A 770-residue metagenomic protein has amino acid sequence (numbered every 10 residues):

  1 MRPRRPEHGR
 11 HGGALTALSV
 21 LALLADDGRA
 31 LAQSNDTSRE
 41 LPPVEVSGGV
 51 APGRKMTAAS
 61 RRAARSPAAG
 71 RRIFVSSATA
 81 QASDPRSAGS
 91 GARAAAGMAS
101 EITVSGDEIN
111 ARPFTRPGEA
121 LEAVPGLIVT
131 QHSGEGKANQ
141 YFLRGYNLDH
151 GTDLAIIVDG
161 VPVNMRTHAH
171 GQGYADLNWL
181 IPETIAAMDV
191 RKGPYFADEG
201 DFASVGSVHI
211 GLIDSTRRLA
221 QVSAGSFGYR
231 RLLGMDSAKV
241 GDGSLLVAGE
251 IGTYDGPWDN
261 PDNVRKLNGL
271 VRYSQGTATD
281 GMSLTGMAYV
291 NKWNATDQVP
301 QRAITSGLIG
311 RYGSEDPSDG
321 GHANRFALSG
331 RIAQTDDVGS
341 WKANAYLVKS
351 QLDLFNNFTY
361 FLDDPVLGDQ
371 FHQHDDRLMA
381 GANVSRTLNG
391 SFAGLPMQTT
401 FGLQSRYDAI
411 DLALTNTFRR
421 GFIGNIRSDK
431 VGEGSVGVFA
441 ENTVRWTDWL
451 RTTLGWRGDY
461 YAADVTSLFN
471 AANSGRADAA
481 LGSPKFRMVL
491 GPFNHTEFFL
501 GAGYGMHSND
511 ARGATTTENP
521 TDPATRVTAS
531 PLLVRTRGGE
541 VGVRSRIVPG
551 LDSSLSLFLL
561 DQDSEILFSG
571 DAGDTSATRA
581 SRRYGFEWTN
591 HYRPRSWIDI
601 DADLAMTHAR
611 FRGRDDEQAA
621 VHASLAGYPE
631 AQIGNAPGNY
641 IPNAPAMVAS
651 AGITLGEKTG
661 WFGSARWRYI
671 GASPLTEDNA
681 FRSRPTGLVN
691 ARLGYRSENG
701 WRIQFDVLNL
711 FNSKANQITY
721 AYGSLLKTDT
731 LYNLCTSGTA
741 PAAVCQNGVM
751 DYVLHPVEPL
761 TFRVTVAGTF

Functional and structural regions predicted by a protein language model:
S76-I102, R116-M165: Extracytoplasmic beta-strand/coil segments of soluble accessory domains associated with Gram-negative outer-membrane
I109, M506, A672-P674, Y695-F770: C-terminal beta-signal and adjacent terminal beta-strands/loops of Gram-negative outer-membrane beta-barrel proteins
V161-K192, I210-G211, R302, G570: Short acidic/polar hinge/loop motifs at secondary-structure boundaries that mediate gating or recognition
D189-A197, G206-A238, G249, Y254-D259 (+1 more regions): Short strand-turn segments of transmembrane beta-barrel domains in outer membranes, especially the first one or two
A224-T253, W258-T296, S318-S340, L388-N389 (+2 more regions): Transmembrane beta-barrel wall of Gram-negative outer-membrane proteins
G281-Y289, G321-L468, V489-G491, I547 (+3 more regions): Face-selective signature of the C-terminal outer-membrane beta-barrel domain
S340-F358, G491, E497-H507, G513 (+2 more regions): Membrane-embedded beta-barrel scaffold of Gram-negative outer-membrane proteins
R386-N389, T452, G550-D563, A577-T676 (+1 more regions): Gram-negative outer-membrane beta-barrel transporters
